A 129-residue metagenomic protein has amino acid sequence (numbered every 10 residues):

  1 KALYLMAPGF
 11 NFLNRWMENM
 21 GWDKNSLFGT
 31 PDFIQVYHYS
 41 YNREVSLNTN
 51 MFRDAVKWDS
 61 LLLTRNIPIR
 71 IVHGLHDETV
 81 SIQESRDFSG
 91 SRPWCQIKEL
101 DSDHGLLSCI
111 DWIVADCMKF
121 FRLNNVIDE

Functional and structural regions predicted by a protein language model:
K1-D87, C95-K98, L106-L107, V114-D116 (+1 more regions): The alpha/beta-hydrolase serine catalytic core
D101: Conserved acidic residues
D128-E129: Eukaryotic N-terminal low-complexity, Ser/Thr- and Lys/Arg-rich leader segments that predominantly function as
